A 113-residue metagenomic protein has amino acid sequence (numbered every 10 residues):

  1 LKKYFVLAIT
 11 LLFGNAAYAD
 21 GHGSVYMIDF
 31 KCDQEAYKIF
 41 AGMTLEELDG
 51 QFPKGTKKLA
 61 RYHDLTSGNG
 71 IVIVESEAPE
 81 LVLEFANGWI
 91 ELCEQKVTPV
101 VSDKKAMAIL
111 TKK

Functional and structural regions predicted by a protein language model:
Y4-F5, I9-N69, E77-P79, S102-K113: Short S/T/G/P-rich N-terminal loop/turn motif that feeds into the first structured element of a domain
H22, E91-L92: A short, structural micro-pattern
P53-K54, G88-E91: Secondary-structure boundary motif
N69-I71, E94: Short active-site oxyanion
L81-G88: Short, electropositive alpha-helical surface patch
L92-K104: Conserved short beta-strand edge segments in small beta-sheet-based binding/regulatory domains
